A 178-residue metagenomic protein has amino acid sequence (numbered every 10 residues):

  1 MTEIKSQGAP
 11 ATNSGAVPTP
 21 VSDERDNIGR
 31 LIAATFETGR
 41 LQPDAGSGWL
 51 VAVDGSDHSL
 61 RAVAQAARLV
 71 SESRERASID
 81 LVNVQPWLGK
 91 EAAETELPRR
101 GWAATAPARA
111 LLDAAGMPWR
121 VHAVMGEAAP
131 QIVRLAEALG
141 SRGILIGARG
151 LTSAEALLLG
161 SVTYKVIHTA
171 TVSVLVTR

Functional and structural regions predicted by a protein language model:
M1-D44, D113-I144: Structural beta-alpha unit
G39-P98, M117: Small/aliphatic-rich secondary-structure junction motif
Q65, R99-A108, Q131: Short, solvent-exposed amphipathic alpha-helices that sit in or adjacent to ligand/effector-binding or catalytic
D80-V82, R120-V124, L175: General small-molecule cofactor/ligand-binding pocket signal
N83, A148-R149, R178: Short secondary-structure boundary segments
I146-T169: Glycine-rich, Arg-bearing micro-motifs that act as flexible, cationic patches
V172-R178: Short, flexible loop segments at boundaries between secondary-structure elements
